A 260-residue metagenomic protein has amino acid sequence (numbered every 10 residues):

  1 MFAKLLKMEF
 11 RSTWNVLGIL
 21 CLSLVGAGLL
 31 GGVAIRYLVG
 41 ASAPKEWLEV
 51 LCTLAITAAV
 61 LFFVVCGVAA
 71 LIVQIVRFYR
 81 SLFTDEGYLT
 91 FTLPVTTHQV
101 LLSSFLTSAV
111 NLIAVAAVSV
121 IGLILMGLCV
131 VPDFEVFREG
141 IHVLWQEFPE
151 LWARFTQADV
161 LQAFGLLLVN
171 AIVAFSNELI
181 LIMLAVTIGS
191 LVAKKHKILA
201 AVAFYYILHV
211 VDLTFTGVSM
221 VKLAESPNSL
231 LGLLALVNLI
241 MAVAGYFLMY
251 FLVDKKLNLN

Functional and structural regions predicted by a protein language model:
M1-G87, T97-N260: Hydrophobic alpha-helical transmembrane segments of membrane proteins
